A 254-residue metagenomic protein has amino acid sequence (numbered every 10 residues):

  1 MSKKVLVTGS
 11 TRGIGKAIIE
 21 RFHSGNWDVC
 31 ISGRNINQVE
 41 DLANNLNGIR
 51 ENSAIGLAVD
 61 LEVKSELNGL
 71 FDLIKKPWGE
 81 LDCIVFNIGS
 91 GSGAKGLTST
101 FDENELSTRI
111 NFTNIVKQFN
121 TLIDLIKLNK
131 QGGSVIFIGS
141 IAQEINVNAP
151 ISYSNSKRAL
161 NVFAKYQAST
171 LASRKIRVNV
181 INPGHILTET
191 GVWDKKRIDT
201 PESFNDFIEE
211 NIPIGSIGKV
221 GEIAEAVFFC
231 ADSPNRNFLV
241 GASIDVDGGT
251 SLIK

Functional and structural regions predicted by a protein language model:
T11-R12: Conserved glycine-rich cofactor-binding loop
G25-L42: Conserved glycine-rich Rossmann-like NAD(P)H-binding loop of the short-chain dehydrogenase/reductase
N68, G89-E105, A149-S152, V192: Conserved mid-core segment of classical short-chain dehydrogenase/reductases
S90, T100-F119, I136, L160: Catalytic Tyr-X3-Lys loop
I110-K130, A168-S169, D232: Amphipathic alpha-helical dimer-interface segment in Rossmann-like NAD(P)H-dependent oxidoreductases
K127, S134-S173, H185-I186: Catalytic loop of short-chain dehydrogenase/reductase
S173, I186-N211, K254: A glycine/serine/threonine-rich, flexible loop-to-helix segment that serves as the NAD(P) cofactor-binding "lid"
P234-K254: Short C-terminal tail/terminal secondary-structure segment of NAD(P)H-dependent dehydrogenase/reductase domains
